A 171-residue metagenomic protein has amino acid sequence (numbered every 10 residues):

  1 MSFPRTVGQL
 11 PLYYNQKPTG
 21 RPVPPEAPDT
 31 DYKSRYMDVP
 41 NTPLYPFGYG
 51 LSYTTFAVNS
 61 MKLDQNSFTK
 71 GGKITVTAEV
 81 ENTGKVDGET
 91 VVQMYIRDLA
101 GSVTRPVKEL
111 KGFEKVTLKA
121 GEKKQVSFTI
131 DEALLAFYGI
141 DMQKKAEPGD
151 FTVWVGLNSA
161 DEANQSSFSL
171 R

Functional and structural regions predicted by a protein language model:
M1-E89, Y95, P148, T152-G156 (+2 more regions): Secreted, periplasmic, or luminal enzymes acting at the cell surface/secretory milieu
D64, G112-E114, M142: Short, conserved secondary-structure segments in the cores of folded domains
K73-T75, K123-S127, A163-Q165: Intrinsic-disorder/low-complexity, polar/charged segments enriched in Ser/Thr/Lys/Arg/Asp/Glu/Gln
K85-S102, K108-L110: Short acidic, flexible loop segments centered on an aromatic residue
S102-Y138: Intrinsically disordered, low-complexity Pro/Gly/Ser/Thr-rich segments with frequent PxxP/GP/PP motifs and embedded
E132, S159-A160: Long, acidic serine/threonine- and proline-rich intrinsically disordered regions
L134-D150: Short glycine/proline/serine/threonine-rich loop/turn segments at secondary-structure transition edges
